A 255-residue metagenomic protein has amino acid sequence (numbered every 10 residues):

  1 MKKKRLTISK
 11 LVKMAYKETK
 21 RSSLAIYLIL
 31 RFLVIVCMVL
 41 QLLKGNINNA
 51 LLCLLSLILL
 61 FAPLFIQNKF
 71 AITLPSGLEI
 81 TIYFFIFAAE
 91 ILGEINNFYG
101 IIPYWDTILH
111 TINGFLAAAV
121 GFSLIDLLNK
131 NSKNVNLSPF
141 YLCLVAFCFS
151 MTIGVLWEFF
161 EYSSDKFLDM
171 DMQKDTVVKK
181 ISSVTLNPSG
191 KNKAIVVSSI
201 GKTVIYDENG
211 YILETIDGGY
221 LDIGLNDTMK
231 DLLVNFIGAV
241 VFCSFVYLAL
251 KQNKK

Functional and structural regions predicted by a protein language model:
M1-R21: Short, Lys/Arg-rich, polar N-terminal cytosolic tail immediately upstream of the first transmembrane signal-anchor
L42-I47, K69-I72, I95-W105: Membrane-interface helix caps and helix-loop-helix hairpins in membrane proteins
L54, T73-F84, T107-T111: Cytoplasmic-side transmembrane-helix entry/capping segments in multi-pass membrane proteins
P63-L64, F85-E90, S150-W157, E161: Alpha-helical transmembrane segments of multi-pass membrane proteins
F65-G77, N131-L137: Membrane-interface helix-boundary motifs at transmembrane edges
P75, V135-I153: Interfacial segments of alpha-helical transmembrane regions
I95-D106, G154-V155, F159-K180, V184-K191 (+2 more regions): Interfacial helix-loop-helix junctions of multi-pass membrane proteins
I112-N129, K166-M172, I237-L250: Membrane-interfacial alpha-helical segments at the cytosolic side of multi-pass membrane proteins
